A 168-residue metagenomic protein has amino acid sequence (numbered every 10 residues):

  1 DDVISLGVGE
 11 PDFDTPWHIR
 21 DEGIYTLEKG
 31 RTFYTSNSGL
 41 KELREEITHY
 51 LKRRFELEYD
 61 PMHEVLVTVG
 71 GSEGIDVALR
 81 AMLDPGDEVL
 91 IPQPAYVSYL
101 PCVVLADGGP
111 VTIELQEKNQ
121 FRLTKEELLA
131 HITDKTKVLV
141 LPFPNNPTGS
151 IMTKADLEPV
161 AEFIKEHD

Functional and structural regions predicted by a protein language model:
D1-V69, V77: N-terminal small-domain helix-loop-helix segment of the aminotransferase-like
P11, S72, Y96, F143-P147: Short glycine-rich anion-binding loops that position phosphate/pyrophosphate groups of nucleotides and phosphorylated
D14-P16, I75-D76, Y99-L100, T148-G149: Glycine/Thr-rich phosphate-binding loops of Rossmann-like dinucleotide-binding domains
Y59-V65, P85-E88, K135: Short acidic capping loops at alpha-helix termini that bridge into adjacent secondary structure
A81-V103: Conserved PLP-anchoring active-site segment centered on the Schiff-base-forming lysine
V104-V111: A short helix-loop-beta submotif of the ANL/AMP-binding
V111, L115-D168: Active-site phosphate-binding strand-loop segment of PLP-dependent enzymes
